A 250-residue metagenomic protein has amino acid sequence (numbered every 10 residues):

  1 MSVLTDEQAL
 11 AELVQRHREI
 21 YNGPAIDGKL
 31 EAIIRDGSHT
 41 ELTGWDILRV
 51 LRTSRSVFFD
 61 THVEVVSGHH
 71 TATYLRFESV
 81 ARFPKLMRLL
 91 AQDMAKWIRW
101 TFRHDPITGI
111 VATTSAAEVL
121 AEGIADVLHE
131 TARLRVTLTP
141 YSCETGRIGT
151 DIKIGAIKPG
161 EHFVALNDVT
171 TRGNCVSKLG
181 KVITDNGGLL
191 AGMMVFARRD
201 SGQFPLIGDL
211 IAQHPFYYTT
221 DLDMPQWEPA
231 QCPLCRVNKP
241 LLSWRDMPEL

Functional and structural regions predicted by a protein language model:
S2-H104, M247-L250: Active-site-facing substrate-recognition patch
L4-E12, C143-W227: PRPP/pyrophosphate-binding module of the type I phosphoribosyltransferase fold
V66, I110, T171: Short glycine/serine/threonine-biased micro-segments
H69, I124, N174: Gly/Ser/Thr-rich helix-start
V80-I157: Conserved PRPP/pyrophosphate-binding segment of the phosphoribosyltransferase/PRPP-pathway fold
T108, E161-F163, K239: Generic beta-sheet signal
A121-E122, G202-P205, W244: Short glycine-/acidic-enriched loop or helix-start segments at secondary-structure transitions that form or flank
L222-E249: Cys/His-rich short segments
